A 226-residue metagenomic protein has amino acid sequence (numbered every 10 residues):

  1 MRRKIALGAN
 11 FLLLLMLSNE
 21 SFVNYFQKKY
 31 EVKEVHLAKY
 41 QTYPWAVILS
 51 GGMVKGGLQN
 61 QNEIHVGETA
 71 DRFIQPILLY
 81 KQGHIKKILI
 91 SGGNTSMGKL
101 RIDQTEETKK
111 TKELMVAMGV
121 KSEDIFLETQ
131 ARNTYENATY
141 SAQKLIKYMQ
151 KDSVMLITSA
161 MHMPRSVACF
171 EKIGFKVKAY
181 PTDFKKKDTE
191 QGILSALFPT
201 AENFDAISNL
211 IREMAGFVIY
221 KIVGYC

Functional and structural regions predicted by a protein language model:
M1, F22-Y25, I207-C226: A transmembrane-helix-recognition feature enriched in membrane-embedded lipid enzymes and envelope glyco-/phospholipid
K4-E20: Hydrophobic membrane-insertion alpha-helices, especially the h-region of bacterial N-terminal signal peptides
M16-A201: A structural signal for short, hydrophobic/glycine-enriched beta-strand patches
N203-D205: Active-site rim elements
